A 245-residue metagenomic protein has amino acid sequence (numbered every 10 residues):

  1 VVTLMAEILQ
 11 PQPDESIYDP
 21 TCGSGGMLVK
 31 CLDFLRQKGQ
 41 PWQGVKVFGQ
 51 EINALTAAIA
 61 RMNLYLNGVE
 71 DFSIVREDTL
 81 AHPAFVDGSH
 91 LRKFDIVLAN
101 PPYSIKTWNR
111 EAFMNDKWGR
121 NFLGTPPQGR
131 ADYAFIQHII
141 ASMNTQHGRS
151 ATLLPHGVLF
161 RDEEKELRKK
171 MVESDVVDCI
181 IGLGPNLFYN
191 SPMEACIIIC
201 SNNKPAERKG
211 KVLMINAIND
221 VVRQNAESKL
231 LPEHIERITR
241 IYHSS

Functional and structural regions predicted by a protein language model:
V1-Q40, V45, Q50, T56-I59 (+1 more regions): Class I S-adenosyl-L-methionine
P11-S16, P20, R36-Q43, L66-F72 (+3 more regions): Secondary-structure transition/capping motifs at alpha-helix termini and the adjoining loop/turn into the next element
T21, L64, I74, L80-A81 (+3 more regions): Extracytoplasmic low-complexity repetitive segments enriched in small/polar residues
K46-F48, S73, A151, L213: A structural signal for isolated positions on well-ordered beta-strands in alpha/beta enzyme cores
K46-I52, E77-D78, H82, L154-L159 (+1 more regions): Conserved short loop/turn motifs at secondary-structure junctions
I52-L91: S-adenosyl-L-methionine
G88-S245: A conserved structural/catalytic subdomain of Rossmann-like adenosyl-cofactor enzymes
